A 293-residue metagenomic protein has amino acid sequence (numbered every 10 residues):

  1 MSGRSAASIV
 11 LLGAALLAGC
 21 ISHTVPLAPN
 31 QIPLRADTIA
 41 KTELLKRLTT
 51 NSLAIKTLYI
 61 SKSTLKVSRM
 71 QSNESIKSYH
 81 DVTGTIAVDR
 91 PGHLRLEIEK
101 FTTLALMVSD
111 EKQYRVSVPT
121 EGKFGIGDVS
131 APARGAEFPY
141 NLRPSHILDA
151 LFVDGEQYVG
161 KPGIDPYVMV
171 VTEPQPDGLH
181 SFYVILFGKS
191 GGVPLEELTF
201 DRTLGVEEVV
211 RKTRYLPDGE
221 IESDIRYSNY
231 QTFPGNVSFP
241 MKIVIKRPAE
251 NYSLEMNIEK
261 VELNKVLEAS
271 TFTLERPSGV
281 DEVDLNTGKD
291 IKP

Functional and structural regions predicted by a protein language model:
M1-C20: Sec-dependent bacterial lipoprotein signal peptides
C20-D81, F138, T287-P293: N-terminal leader/targeting segments and the immediate start of mature chains
I21-S22, G163-G279, K289: Gly/Pro-enriched, hydrophobic low-complexity segments that function as extracytoplasmic propeptides/linkers
S22, D89-D149, V280-N286: An acidic-aromatic
R47, G84-V88, I225-F233: Extended lipid/amphipathic-ligand handling interfaces
L58-S63, Y79-D81, I98, S109-E111 (+3 more regions): Extended beta-sheet lipid-handling architectures
K66-L106: Post-signal peptide N-terminal segment of secreted/secretory-pathway proteins
V118-E196: Flexible, processing/modification-adjacent segments and terminal tails in exported/periplasmic/extracellular proteins
